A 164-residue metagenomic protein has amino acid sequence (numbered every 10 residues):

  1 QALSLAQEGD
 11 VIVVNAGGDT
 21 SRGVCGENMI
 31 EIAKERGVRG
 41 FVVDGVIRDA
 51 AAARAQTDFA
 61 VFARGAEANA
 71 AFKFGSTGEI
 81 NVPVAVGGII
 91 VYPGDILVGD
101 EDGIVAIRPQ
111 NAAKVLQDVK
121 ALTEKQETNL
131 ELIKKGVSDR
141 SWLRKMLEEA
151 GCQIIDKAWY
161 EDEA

Functional and structural regions predicted by a protein language model:
Q1-P93, I107-A164: Feature captures the catalytic cores and cofactor-binding loops of soluble hydro-lyases/lyases that act on carboxylate
I96-G99: Acidic and generally charged, gly/proline-rich low-complexity regions
G103-V105: Channel- or pocket-lining gating/hinge segments that regulate access to a cavity or pore
